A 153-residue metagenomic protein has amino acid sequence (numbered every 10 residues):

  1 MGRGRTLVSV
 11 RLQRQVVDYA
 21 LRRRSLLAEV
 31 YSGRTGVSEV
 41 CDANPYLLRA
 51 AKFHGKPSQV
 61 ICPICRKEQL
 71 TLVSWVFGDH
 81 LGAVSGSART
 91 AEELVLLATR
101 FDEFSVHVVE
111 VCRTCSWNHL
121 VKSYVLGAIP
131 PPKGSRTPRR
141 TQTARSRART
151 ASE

Functional and structural regions predicted by a protein language model:
M1-P45: N-terminal alpha-helical interaction blocks
T6-Q13, V17, K122-E153: C-terminal/domain-terminus segments
P45-Q59, R100-V106: Short, flexible, mixed-charge glycine/proline-rich loop motifs that serve as phosphate/nucleic-acid-contacting
Q59-V60, R66-D102: Short recognition patches in nucleic-acid-associated and regulatory proteins
C62-C65, C112-C115: Short cysteine-rich clusters marking metal-coordination/redox-active sites
E68-L72, N118-Y124: Short, non-ligating residues that shape and space the ligands of small metal-coordination modules and catalytic
W75-F77, T114, Y124-V125: Beta-hairpin (beta-strand-turn-beta-strand) motif
A91-V106, R113, N118-K122: Short metal-binding segments enriched for Cys and/or His
